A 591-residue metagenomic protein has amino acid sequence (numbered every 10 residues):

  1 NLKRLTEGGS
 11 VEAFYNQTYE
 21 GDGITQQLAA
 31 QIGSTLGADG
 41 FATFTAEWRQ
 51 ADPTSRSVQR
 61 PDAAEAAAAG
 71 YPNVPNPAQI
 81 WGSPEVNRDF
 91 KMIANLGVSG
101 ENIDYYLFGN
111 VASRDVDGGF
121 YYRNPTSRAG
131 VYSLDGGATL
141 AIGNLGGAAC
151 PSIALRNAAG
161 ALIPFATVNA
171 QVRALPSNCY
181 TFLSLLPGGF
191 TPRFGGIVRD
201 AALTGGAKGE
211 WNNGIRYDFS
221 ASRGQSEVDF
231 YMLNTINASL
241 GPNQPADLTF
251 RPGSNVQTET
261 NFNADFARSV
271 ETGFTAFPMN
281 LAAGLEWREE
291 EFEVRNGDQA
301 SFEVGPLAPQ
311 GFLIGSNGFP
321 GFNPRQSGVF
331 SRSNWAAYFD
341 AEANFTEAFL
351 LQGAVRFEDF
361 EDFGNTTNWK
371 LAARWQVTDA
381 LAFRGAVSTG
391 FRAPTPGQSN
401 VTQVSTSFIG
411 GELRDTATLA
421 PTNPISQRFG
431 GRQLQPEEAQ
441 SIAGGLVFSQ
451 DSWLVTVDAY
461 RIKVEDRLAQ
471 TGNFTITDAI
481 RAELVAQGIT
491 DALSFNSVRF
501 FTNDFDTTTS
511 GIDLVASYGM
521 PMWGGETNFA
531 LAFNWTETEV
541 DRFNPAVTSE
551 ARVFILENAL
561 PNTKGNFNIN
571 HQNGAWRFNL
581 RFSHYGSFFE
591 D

Functional and structural regions predicted by a protein language model:
N1-F14, S55: A beta-strand signature from Gram-negative outer-membrane beta-barrel systems, especially the internal plug domain
R4, Y15-Y19, W48-D52, G100-N102 (+16 more regions): Transmembrane beta-strands of outer-membrane beta-barrel pores
R4-G8, L36-G40, S99-D104, E210-R216 (+6 more regions): Short loop/turn motifs that connect adjacent beta-strands in outer-membrane beta-barrel proteins
E20-G188, P192-W211: Transmembrane beta-barrel wall of Gram-negative outer-membrane proteins
A63-N73, S127-L140, R173, N178 (+6 more regions): Surface-exposed loop/turn segments flanking beta-strands in extracellular/periplasmic regions
P192, G196-V198, L203, N212 (+3 more regions): Outer-membrane beta-barrel transmembrane domain signature of Gram-negative proteins, especially the mid-to-C-terminal
A283, A459-E590: Gram-negative outer-membrane beta-barrel transporters
F322-N334, A380, G390-D458, I462-K463 (+4 more regions): Outer-membrane beta-barrel signature, preferentially recognizing the C-terminal barrel domain of Gram-negative
